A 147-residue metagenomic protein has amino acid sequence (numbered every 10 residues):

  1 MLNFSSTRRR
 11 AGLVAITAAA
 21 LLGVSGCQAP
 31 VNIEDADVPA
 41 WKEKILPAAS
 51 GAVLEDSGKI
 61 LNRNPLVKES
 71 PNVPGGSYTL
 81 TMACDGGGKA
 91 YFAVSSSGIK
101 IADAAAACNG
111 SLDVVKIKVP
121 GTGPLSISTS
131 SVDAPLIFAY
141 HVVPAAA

Functional and structural regions predicted by a protein language model:
L2-V14: Bacterial N-terminal signal peptides that target proteins for export
L22-G26: C-terminal motif of bacterial Sec signal peptides marking the signal peptidase cleavage site
Q28-S70, A145: Transition segment at domain starts
A52-D56, G98-A105: Surface-exposed loop/edge segments in extracytoplasmic proteins
L61-G86: Short, surface-exposed binding/anchoring microloops in extracellular/periplasmic proteins
E69-P71, N109-P120, A145: Beta-sandwich interaction modules
G76-L80, I117-A139, A147: Noncatalytic modules at the cell exterior or secretory-pathway interfaces, chiefly beta-strand-rich lectin/adhesion
G88-A102, H141: Short, surface-exposed beta-strand/strand-loop-strand elements in extracellular ectodomains
